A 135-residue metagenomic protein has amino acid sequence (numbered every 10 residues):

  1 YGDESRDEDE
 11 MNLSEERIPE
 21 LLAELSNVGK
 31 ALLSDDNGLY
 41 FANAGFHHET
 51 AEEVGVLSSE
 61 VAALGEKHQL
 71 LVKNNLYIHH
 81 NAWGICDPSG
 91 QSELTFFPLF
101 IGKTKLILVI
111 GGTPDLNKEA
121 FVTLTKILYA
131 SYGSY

Functional and structural regions predicted by a protein language model:
Y1-K30, D36, Y40-Y135: Non-catalytic interaction/Regulatory regions outside core domains
